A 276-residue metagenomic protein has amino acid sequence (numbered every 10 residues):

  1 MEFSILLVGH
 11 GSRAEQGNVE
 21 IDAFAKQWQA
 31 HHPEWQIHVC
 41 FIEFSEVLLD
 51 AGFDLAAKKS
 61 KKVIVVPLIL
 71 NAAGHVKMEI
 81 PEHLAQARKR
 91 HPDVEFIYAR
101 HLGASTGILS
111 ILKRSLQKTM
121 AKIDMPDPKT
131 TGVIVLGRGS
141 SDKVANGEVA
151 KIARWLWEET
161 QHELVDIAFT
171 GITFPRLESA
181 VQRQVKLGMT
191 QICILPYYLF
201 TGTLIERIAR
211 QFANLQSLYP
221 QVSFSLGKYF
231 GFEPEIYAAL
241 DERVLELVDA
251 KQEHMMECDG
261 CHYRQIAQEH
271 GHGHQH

Functional and structural regions predicted by a protein language model:
M1-H276: Active-site-proximal alpha-helix that buttresses catalytic centers in soluble enzyme cores
